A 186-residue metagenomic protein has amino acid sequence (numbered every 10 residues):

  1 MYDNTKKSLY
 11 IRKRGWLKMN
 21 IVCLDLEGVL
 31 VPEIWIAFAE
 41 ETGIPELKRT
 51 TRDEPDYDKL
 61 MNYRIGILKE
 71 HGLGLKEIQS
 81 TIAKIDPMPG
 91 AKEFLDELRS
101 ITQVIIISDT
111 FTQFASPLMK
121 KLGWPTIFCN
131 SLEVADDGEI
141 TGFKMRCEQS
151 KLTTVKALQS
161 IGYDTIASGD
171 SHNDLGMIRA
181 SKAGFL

Functional and structural regions predicted by a protein language model:
Y2-K18: Short, Lys/Arg-enriched N-terminal segments with co-localized hydrophobic residues within the first ~10-30 amino acids
L17-G66, E70: Active-site neighborhood of HAD-like aspartate-dependent phosphohydrolases
M19, P89-L186: C-terminal cap/substrate-recognition subdomain and adjoining C-terminal extension of metal-dependent phosphatase-like
A39, L68, I82, M119 (+1 more regions): Hydrophobic alpha-helix position signal
L60-E93: Metal-dependent phosphoesterase signature
